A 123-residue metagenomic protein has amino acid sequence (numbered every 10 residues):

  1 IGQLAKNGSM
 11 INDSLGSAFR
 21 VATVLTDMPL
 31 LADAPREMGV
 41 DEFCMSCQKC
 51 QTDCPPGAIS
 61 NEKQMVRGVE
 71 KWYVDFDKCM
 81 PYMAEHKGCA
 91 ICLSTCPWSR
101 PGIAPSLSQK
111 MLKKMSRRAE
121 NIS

Functional and structural regions predicted by a protein language model:
I1-I91, T95-A104, S108-M115: Catalytic cores of enzyme domains
I122-S123: Iron-sulfur-cluster electron-transfer modules
